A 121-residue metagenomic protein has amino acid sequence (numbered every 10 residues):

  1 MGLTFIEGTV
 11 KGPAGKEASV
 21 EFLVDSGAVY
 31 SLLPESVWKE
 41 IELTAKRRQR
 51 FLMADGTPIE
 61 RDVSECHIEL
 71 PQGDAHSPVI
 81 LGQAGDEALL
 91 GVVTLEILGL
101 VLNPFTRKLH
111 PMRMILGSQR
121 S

Functional and structural regions predicted by a protein language model:
M1-S121: Pepsin/retropepsin-fold aspartyl endopeptidases
